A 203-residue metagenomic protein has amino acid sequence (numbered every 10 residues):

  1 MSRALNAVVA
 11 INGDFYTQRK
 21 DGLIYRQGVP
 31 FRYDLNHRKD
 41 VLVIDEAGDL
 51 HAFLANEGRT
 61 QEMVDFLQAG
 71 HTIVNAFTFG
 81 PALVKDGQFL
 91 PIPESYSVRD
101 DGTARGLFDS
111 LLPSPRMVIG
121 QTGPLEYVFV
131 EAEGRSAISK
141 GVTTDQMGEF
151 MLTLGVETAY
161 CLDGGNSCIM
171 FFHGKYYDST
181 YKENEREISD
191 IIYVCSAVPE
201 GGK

Functional and structural regions predicted by a protein language model:
M1-K203: Gly/Ser/Thr/Pro-rich low-complexity, intrinsically disordered segments
